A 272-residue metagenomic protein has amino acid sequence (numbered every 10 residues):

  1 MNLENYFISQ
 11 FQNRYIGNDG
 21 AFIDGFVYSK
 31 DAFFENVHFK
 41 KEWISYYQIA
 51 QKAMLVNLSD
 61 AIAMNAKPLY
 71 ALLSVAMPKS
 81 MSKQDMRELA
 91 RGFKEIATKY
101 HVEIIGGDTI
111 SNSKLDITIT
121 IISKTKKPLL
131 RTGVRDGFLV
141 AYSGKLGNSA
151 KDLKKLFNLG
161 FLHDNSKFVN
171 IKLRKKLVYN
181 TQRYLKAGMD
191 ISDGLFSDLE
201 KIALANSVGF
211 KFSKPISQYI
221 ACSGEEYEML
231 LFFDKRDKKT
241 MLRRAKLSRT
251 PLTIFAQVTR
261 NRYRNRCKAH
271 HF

Functional and structural regions predicted by a protein language model:
M1-I62, V102, F138, K214 (+2 more regions): N-terminal glycine-rich phosphate/pyrophosphate-binding loops that anchor nucleotide-derived ligands and cofactors
F33, L69-K154, Q257: Glycine-rich anion-binding loops of enzyme active sites
Y46-A71, R91-K99, R174-K176, G194-I202 (+1 more regions): Small-aliphatic-rich amphipathic alpha-helix that forms the alpha element of a beta-alpha
N57, N65, I104, G137 (+3 more regions): Residue-level signal for inorganic ion chemistry
S80, F168-E226: Active-site-proximal betaalpha loop/short-helix elements that scaffold phosphoryl/nucleotidyl transfer chemistry
I122, L230-D234: Short hydrophobic/aromatic beta-strand micro-patches that form the beta-sheet surface supporting nucleotide- or nucleic
K151-F168: Short, compositionally biased
V169-K172, A245-F272: Acidic, Ser/Thr/Pro-rich beta/coil linker or hinge segments at domain junctions
